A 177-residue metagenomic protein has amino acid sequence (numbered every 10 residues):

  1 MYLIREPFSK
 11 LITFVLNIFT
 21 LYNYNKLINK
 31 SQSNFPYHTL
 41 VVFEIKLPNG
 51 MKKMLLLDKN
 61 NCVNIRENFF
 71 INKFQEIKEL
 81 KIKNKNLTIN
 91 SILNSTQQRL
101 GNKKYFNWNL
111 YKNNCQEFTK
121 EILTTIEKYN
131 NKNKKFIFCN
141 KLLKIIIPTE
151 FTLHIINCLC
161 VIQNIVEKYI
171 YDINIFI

Functional and structural regions predicted by a protein language model:
M1-L3: Terminal, membrane-proximal amphipathic helices and intrinsically disordered targeting/regulatory segments
P7-T13, L47-M54, N61-I77, N84-I177: Activation targets extended, charge/polar-rich intrinsically disordered C-terminal tails
F8-I28: Mixed-charge, low-complexity intrinsically disordered segments
N23-L27, E79, K132-N133: Short, surface-exposed linear patches
K30-Y37: A short catalytic or substrate-binding loop motif that flags glycine-/basic-rich loops and adjacent residues that bind
H38-E44: Short beta-strand scaffold segments in enzyme catalytic cores
